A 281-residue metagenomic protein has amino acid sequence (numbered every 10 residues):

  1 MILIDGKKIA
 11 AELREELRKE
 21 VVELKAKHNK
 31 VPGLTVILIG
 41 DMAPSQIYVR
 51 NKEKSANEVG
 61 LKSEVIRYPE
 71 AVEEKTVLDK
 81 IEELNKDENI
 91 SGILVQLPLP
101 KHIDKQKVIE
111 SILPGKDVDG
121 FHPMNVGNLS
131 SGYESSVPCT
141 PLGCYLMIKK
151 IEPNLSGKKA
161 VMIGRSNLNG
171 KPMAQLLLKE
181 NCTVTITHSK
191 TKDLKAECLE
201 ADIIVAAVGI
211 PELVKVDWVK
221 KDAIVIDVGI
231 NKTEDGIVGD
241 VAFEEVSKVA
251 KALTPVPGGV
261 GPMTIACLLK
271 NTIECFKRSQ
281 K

Functional and structural regions predicted by a protein language model:
M1-H28: Positively charged, low-complexity intrinsically disordered leader regions
P32-L34, A160: Conserved hydrophobic helix-helix packing surfaces used for dimerization/oligomerization
L34, A56-E70, V184-I186: Short beta-strand elements in bilobed, periplasmic/extracellular small-molecule ligand-binding domains
I39-E53, S135-I224, T233-E244: Glycine-rich phosphate/diphosphate-binding loop of Rossmann-like nucleotide-binding domains
T76-E88: Short, well-structured alpha-helical segments in soluble
V95-L155, M173: Anion-binding alpha/beta catalytic cores of soluble intermediary-metabolism enzymes, centered on
Q96, A207-V208, D227-V228: Short, well-ordered coil/turn residues at beta-beta hairpins and beta-strand->alpha-helix junctions within
K105-H122, V126, G229-Q280: Rossmann-fold NAD(P)-binding glycine/threonine-rich loop
